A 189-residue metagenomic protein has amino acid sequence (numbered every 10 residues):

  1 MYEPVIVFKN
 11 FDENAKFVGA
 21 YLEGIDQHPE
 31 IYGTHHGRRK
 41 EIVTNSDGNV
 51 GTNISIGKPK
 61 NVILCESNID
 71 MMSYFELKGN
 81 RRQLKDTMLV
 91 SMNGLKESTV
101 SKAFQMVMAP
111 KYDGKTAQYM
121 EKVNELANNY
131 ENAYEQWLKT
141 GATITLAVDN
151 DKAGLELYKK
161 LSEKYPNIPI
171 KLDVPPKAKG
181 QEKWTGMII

Functional and structural regions predicted by a protein language model:
M1-N49, N53-S55: Basic, glycine-enriched DNA-binding surface that flanks or lies within the catalytic cores of DNA
E3-I6, P59-N61, D86-T87: Short, surface-exposed beta-edge/turn micro-motifs
S55-G57, L138: Short, flexible hinge/linker loops that cap or flank conserved catalytic cores
K58-V62, T143-I144: Short active-site oxyanion
E66-S67, N150: Helix N-cap/beta->alpha junction signal
D70: Conserved Rossmann-like nucleotide-cofactor binding loop
K78-I189: TOPRIM fold recognition
